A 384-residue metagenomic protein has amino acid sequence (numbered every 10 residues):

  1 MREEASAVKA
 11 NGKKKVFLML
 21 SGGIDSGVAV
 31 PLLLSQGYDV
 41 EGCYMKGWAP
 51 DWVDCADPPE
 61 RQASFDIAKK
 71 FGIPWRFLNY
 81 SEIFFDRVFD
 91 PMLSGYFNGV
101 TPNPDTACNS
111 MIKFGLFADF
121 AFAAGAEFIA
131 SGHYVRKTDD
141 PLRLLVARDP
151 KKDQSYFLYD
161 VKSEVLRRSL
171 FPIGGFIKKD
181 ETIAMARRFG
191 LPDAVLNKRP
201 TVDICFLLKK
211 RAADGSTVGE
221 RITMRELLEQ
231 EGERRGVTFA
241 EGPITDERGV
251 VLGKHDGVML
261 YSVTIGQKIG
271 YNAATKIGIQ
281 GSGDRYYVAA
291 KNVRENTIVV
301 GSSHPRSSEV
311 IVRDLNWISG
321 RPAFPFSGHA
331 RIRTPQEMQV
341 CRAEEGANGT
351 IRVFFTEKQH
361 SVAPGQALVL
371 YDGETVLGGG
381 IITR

Functional and structural regions predicted by a protein language model:
M1-D160, L170, K178-E181, R187 (+1 more regions): ATP-dependent adenylation/nucleotidyltransferase module used to activate substrates
A130-K137, L144-R384: AMP-forming adenylation/ATP pyrophosphatase catalytic core
